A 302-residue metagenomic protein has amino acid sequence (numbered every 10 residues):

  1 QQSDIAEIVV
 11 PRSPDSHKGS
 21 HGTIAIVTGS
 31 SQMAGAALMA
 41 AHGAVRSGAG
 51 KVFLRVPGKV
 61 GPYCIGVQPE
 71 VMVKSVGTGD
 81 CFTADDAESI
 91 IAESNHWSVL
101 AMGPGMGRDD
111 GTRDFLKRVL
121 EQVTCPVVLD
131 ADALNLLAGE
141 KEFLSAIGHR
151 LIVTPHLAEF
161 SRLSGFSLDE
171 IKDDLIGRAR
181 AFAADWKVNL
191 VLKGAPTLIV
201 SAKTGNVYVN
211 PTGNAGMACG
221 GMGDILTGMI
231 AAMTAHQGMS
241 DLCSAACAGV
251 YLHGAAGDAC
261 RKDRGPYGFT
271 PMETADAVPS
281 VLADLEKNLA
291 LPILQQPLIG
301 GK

Functional and structural regions predicted by a protein language model:
Q1-V127, N135-I152, L157-K302: Small-residue (G/A/S/T)-rich helix-start motifs and N-terminal tracts that mark the onset
